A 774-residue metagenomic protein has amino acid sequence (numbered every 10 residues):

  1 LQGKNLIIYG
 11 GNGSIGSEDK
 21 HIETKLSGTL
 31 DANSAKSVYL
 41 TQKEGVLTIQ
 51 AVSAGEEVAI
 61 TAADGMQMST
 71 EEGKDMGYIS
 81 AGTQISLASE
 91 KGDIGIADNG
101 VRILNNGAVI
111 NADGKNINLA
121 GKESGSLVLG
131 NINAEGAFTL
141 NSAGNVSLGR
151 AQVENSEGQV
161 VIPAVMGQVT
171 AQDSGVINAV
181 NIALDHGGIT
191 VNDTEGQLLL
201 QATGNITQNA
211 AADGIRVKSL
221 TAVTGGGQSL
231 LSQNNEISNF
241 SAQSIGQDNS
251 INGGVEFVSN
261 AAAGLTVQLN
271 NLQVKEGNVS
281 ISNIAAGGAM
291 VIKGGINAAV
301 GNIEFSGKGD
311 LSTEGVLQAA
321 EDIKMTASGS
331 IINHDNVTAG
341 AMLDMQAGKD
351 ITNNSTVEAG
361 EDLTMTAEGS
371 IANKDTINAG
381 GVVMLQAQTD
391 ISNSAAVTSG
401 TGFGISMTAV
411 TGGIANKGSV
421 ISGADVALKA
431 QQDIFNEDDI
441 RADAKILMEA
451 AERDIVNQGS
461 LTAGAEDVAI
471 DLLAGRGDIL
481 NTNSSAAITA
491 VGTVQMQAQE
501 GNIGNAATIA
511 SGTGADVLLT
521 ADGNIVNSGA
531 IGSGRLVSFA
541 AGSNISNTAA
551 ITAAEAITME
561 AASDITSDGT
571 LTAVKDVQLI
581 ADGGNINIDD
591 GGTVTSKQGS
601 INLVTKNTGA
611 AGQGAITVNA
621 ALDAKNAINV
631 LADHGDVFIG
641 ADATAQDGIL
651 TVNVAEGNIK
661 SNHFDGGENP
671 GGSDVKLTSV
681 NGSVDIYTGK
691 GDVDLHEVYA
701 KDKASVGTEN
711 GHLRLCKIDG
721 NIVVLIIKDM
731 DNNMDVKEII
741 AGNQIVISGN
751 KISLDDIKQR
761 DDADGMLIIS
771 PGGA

Functional and structural regions predicted by a protein language model:
L1-A774: Extracellular lectin-like interaction modules
